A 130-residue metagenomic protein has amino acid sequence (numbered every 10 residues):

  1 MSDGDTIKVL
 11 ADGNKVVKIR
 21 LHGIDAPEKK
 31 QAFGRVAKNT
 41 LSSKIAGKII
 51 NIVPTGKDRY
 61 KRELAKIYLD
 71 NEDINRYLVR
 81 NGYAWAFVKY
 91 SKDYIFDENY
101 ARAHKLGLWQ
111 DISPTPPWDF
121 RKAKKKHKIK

Functional and structural regions predicted by a protein language model:
M1-K130: Small beta-barrel nucleic-acid-binding modules, primarily SNase/OB-fold domains and secondarily Tudor-like barrels
